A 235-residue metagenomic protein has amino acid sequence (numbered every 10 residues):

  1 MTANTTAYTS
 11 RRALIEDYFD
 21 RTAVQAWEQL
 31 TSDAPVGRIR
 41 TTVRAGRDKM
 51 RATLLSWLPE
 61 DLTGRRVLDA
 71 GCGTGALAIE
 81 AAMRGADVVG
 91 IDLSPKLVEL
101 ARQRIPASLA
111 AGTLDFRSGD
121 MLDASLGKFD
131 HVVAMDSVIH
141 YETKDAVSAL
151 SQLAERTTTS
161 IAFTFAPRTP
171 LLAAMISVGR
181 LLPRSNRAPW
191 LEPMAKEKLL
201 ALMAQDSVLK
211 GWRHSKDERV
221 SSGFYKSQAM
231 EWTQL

Functional and structural regions predicted by a protein language model:
M1-D33: N-terminal, positively charged/glycine-rich alpha-helical extensions of SAM-dependent methyltransferases
R44-T63: Conserved alpha-helix/loop element of class I SAM-dependent methyltransferases that forms part of the SAM/SAH-binding
L68, A76-S118: Class I SAM-dependent methyltransferase SAM/SAH-binding core
G73: Conserved glycine-rich SAM-binding loop
V133: A conserved beta-strand element that flanks and buttresses the S-adenosyl-L-methionine
Y141-Q152: A short, conserved alpha-helix within the catalytic core of class I
T158-P167: Conserved beta-strand signature within the Rossmann-like core of class I S-adenosyl-L-methionine
W190-V208: Short alpha-helix
